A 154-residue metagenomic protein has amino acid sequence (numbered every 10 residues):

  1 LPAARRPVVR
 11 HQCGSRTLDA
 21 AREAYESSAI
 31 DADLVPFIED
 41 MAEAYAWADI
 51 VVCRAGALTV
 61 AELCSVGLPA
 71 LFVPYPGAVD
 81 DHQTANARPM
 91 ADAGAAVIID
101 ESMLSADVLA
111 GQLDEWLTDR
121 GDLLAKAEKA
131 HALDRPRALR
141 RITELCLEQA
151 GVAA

Functional and structural regions predicted by a protein language model:
L1-C53, T84-R88, D92, I99-V108: Donor-nucleotide binding loops and adjacent catalytic segments primarily of GT-B fold Leloir glycosyltransferases
C13-R16, P76, P136: Residues in the short beta-alpha loop(s) of Rossmann-like NAD(P)-binding domains
M41-Q83: A donor-sugar binding/catalytic signature common to diverse glycosyltransferases and related nucleotide-sugar
A44, S105-L109, K126, A138-I142: Hydrophobic alpha-helical packing elements
A70, V97-I98: Hydrophobic beta-strand scaffold residues
L104-T118, L147: Two-component system phosphotransfer/interaction surface
D122-P136: A short, well-ordered alpha-helix in the C-terminal region of glycosyltransferases
R135-A154: C-terminal alpha-helical cap of glycosyltransferases
